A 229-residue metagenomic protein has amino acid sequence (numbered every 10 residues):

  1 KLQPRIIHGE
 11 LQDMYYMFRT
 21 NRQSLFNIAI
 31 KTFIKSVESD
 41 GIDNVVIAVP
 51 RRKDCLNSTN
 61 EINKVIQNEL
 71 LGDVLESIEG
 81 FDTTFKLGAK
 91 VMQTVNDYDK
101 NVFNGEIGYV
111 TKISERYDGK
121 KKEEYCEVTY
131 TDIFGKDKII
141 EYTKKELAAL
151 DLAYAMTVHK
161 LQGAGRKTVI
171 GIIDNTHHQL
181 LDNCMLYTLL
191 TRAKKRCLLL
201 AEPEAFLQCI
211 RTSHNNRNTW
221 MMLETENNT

Functional and structural regions predicted by a protein language model:
K1-V102, T111-K121: Conserved helicase motor core of P-loop NTPases
R5, T168, D174-T229: Helicase C-terminal subdomain and adjacent C-terminal extension
I42, T59-L71, Y154-A155, A205-C209 (+2 more regions): Charged, low-complexity, helix-prone segments enriched in Lys/Glu/Asp/Gln
D43-I47, V169, C197: Generic beta-sheet signal
N57-T59, V102-F103, L181-D182, C209-I210: Short glycine-/acidic-enriched loop or helix-start segments at secondary-structure transitions that form or flank
K64-Y187, T191, R196: Conserved nucleotide-binding/hydrolysis modules and their immediate coupling elements across P-loop/ASCE NTPase motors
